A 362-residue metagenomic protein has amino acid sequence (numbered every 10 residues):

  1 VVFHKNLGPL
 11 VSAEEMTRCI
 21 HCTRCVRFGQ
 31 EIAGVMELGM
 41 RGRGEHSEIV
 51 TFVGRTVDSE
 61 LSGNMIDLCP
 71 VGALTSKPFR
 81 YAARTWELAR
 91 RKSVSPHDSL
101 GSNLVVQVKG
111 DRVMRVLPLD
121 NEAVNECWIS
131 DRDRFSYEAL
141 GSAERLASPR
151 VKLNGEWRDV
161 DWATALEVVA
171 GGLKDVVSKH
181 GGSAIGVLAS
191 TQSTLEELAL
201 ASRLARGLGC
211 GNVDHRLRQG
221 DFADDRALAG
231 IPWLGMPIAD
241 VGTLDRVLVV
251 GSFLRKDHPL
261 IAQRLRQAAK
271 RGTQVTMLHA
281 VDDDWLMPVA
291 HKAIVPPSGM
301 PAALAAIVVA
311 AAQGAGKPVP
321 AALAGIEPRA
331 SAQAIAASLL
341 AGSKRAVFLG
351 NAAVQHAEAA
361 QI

Functional and structural regions predicted by a protein language model:
V1-N6, M36-I49, G220-A223: Short, conserved phosphate-binding/catalytic loop or strand-edge motifs used in phosphoryl-/nucleotidyl-transfer
L10-V11: Extended, Lys/Arg-rich, non-catalytic nucleic-acid recognition/anchoring regions of very large nucleic-acid-interacting
E15-M16, H21-C22, V26-F28, I32-A33 (+4 more regions): Catalytic alpha/large subunits of respiratory electron-transfer oxidoreductases, centered on bis-MGD molybdoenzymes
